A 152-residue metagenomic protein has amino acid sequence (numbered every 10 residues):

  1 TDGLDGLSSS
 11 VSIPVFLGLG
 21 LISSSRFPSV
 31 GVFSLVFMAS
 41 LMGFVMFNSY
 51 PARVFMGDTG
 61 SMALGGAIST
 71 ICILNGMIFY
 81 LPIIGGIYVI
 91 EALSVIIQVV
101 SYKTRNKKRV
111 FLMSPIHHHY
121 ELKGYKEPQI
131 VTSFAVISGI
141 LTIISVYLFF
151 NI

Functional and structural regions predicted by a protein language model:
G3-I152: Alpha-helical transmembrane segments
